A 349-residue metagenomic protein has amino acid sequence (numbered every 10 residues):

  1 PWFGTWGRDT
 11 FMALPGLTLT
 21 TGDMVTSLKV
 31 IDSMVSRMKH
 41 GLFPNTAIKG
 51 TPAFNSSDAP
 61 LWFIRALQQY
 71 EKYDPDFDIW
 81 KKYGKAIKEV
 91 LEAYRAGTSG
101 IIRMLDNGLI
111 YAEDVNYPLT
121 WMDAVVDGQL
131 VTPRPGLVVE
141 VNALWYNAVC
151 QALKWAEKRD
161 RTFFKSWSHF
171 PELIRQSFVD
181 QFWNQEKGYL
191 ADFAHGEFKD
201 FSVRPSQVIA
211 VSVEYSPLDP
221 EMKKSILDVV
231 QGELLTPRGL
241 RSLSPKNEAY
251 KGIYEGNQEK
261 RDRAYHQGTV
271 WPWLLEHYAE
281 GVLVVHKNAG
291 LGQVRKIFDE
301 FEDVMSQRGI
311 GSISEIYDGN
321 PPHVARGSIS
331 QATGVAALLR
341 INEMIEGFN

Functional and structural regions predicted by a protein language model:
P1-G4, G41, F54-N55, F77-D78 (+18 more regions): Flexible, active-site-adjacent loop/turn segments at secondary-structure boundaries
P1-T10, I48-P60, D123, D127-A143 (+3 more regions): Solvent-exposed loop and edge beta-strand segments that line ligand/cofactor-binding and catalytic clefts
G4-T10, L14-T120, V138-N142, Y146 (+5 more regions): Aromatic-rich carbohydrate-recognition surfaces in CAZymes
N45, R95, I102-L105, Y146-Y254 (+2 more regions): Catalytic cores of carbohydrate-active enzymes
N55, D114, D160, Q176 (+1 more regions): Intrinsically disordered, low-complexity regions enriched in Ser/Pro/Gly/Gln/His and often acidic
S57, E248-N257, N342-M344: Noncatalytic linker/hinge segments flanking ATPase motor cores
E71, G84, A112, P118 (+8 more regions): Compositionally biased, intrinsically disordered low-complexity regions enriched in proline and serine
